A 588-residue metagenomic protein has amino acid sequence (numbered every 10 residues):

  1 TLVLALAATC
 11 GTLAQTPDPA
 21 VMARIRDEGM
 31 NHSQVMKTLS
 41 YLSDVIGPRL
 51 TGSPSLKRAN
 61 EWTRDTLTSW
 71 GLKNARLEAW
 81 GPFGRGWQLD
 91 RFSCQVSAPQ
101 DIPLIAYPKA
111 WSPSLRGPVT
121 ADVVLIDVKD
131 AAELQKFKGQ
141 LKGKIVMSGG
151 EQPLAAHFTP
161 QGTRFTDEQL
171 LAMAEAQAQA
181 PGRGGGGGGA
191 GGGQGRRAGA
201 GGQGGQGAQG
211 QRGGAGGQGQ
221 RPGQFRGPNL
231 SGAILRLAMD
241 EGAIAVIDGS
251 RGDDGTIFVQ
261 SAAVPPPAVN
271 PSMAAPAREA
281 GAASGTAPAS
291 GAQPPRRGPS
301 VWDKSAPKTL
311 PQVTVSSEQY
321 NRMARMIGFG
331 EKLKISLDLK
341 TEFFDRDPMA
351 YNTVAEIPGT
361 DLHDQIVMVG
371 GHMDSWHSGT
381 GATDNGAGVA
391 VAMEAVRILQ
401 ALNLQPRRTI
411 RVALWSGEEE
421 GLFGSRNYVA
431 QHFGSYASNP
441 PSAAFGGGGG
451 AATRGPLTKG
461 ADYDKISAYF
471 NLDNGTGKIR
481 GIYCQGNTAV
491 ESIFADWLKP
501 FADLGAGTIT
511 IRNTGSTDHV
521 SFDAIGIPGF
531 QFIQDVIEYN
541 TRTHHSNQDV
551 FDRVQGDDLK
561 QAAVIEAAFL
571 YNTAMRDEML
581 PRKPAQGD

Functional and structural regions predicted by a protein language model:
T1-G11: Bacterial N-terminal signal peptides
T16-D18, S40, D44-G184: Noncatalytic luminal/extracellular "stalk/propeptide" segments of secretory-pathway proteins
P17-S53, D374-S375, N471-G477, N540-S546: N-terminal capping segment at the start of a domain
P19-V21, A106, A110-Q135, A280-A382 (+2 more regions): Soluble metallo-hydrolase cores and metallopeptidase-like ectodomains found primarily in the secretory/periplasmic
K37, V45, R397-F423, N439 (+2 more regions): Short helix-loop-beta-strand segments that form the rim/entrance of peptidase-like active sites
P99-P103, R116, A121, G139 (+11 more regions): Metal-dependent peptidase/peptidase-like ectodomains
M173-P228, A262-S300, N439-L457: Disordered, low-complexity segments in secreted/periplasmic proteins that are enriched in proline
K304, R397, A401, Y539-D588: His/Asp/Glu-rich mid-to-C-terminal helical/loop segments that flank catalytic regions of hydrolases
